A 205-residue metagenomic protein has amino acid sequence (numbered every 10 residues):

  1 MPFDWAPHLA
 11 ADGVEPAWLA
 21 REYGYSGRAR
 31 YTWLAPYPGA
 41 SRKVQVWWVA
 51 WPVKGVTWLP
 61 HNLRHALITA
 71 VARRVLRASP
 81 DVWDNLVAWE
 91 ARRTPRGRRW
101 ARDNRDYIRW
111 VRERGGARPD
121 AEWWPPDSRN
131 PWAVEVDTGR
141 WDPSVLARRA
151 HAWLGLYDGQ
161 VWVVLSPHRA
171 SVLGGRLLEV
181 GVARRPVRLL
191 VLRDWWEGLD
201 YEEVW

Functional and structural regions predicted by a protein language model:
M1-H8, R140-W205: Non-catalytic C-terminal interaction segments of nucleic acid-processing enzymes
M1-N62, A66: Nuclease-adjacent, charged terminal/linker segments that flank catalytic cores
A6, L19, L34, W48 (+8 more regions): Short linear interaction motif-like sites in intrinsically disordered regions of transcription factors
V14-A17, V82, G159, A183: A general structural signal for well-ordered secondary-structure junctions
E15-P16, V134, D142, S166: Helix N-cap and loop-to-helix transition residues
Y23, R28-L34, A72-P80, W153 (+2 more regions): Hydrophobic, Leu/Ile/Phe/Ala-enriched alpha-helical segments that form helix-helix packing faces
Q45-A50, D120-E122, A133, V161-V164: Ordered hydrophobic segments in well-structured contexts
G55-L67, R73-D142: Active-site metal-binding core of divalent-cation-utilizing nuclease and nuclease-like domains
